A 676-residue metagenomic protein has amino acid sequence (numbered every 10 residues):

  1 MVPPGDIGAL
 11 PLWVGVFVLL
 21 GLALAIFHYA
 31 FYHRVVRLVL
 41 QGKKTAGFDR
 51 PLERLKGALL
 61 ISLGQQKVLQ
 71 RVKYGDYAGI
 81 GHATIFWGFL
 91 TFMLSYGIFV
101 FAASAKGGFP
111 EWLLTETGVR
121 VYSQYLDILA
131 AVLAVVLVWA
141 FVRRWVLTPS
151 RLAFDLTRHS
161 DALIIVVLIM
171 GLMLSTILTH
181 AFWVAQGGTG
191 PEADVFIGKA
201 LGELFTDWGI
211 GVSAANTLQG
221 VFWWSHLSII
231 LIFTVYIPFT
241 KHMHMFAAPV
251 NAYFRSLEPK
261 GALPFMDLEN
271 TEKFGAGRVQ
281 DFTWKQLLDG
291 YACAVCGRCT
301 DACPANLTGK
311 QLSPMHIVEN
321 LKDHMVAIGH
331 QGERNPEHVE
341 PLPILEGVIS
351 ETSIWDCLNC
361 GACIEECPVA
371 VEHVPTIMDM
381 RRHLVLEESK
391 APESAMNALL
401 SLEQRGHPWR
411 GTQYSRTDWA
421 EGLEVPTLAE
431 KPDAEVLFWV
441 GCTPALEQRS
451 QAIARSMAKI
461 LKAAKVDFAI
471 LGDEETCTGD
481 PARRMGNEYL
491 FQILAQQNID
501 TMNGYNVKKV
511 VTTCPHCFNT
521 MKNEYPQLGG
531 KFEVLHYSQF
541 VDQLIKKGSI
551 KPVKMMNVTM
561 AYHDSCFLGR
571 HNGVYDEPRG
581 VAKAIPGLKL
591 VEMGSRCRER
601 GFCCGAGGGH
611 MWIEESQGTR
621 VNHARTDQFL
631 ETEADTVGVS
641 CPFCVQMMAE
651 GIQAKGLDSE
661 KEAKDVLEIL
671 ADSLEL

Functional and structural regions predicted by a protein language model:
M1-P4, A103-V121, F182-L218: Membrane-interfacial helical/loop segments at transmembrane boundaries in membrane proteins
V2-W139, V146, D281-G290, L312-H316 (+2 more regions): Iron-sulfur-cluster electron-transfer modules
V18-F27, L133-L137, I169-G171, N216-Y253: Alpha-helical membrane-embedded segments
F27-A46, F101-K106, W139-T157, L178-A193 (+3 more regions): Juxtamembrane/interface segments at transmembrane-helix termini
L38-L63, P149-L163, P191-L204, F246-F274 (+3 more regions): Juxtamembrane inter-helical linkers in multi-pass membrane proteins
A83-S95, I164-G188: Hydrophobic alpha-helical membrane-insertion segments
P191-A193, G220, T234-C357, R405: Ferredoxin-type iron-sulfur electron-transfer modules and their immediate structural context
G202-T217, P264-F274, H373-L676: Iron-sulfur cluster-binding electron-transfer modules in prokaryotic oxidoreductases
